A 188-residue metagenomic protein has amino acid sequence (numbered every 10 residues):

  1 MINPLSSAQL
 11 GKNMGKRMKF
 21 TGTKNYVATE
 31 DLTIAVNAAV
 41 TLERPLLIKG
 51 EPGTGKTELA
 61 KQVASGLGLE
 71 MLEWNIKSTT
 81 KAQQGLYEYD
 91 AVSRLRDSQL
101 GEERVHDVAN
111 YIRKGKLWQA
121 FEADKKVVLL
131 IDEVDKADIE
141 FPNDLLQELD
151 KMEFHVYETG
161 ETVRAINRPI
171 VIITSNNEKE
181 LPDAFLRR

Functional and structural regions predicted by a protein language model:
G15-L32: Dynamic helix-loop-helix/coil hinge segments at AAA+ ATPase domain boundaries and subdomain interfaces
A28-T29, N37-E43, F121-D124: Phosphate-binding P-loop
L47-T80, A91: Walker A/P-loop
L69-M71, D183-R188: A short helix-turn-beta junction within AAA+ P-loop NTPase domains corresponding to the substrate/partner-engaging
L86, A91-D124: Short glycine-rich substrate-engagement loop in P-loop NTPases that contacts/grips substrate
Y111-I112, W118-K126, V156-S175: AAA+/SF3 P-loop NTPase mechanochemical coupling elements
K114-K116, F121-L149, E180, L186-R187: Conserved AAA+/SF3 P-loop NTPase catalytic/coupling segment centered on the Walker-B
E140-R164: Conserved catalytic/switch belt of AAA+ P-loop NTPases
